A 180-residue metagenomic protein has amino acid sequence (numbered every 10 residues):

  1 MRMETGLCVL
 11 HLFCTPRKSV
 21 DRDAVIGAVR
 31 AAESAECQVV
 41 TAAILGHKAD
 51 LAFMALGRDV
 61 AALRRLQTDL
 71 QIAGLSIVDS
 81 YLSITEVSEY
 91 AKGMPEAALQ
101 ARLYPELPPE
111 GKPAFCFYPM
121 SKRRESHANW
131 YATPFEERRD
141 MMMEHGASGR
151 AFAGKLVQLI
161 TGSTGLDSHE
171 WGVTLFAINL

Functional and structural regions predicted by a protein language model:
M1-A31, R58-A61, S80-A147: Short S/T/G/P-rich N-terminal loop/turn motif that feeds into the first structured element of a domain
M1-T5, A35-D50, Q71-G111, F152-H169: Glycine-rich beta-strand-turn "strand-cap" elements at beta-sheet edges
L12, L45-V60, F115-M120, I160 (+1 more regions): Short, well-ordered beta-strand segments in beta-rich or mixed alpha/beta enzyme and ligand-binding folds
A28-S34, V60-Y81, A151-F152, I178-L180: An amphipathic, aromatic/His-enriched active-site/gating alpha helix that lines ligand/cofactor pockets
Q67-D69, E89-M94, A132-P134, V173-T174 (+1 more regions): General "foldedness" signal
